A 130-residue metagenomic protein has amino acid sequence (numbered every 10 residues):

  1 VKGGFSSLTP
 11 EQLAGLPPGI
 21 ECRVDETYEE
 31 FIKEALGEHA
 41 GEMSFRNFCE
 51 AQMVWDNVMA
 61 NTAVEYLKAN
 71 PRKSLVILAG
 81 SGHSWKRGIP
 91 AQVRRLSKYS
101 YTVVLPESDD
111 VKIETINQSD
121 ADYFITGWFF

Functional and structural regions predicted by a protein language model:
V1-F130: Compositional signal for N-terminal targeting/processing segments
